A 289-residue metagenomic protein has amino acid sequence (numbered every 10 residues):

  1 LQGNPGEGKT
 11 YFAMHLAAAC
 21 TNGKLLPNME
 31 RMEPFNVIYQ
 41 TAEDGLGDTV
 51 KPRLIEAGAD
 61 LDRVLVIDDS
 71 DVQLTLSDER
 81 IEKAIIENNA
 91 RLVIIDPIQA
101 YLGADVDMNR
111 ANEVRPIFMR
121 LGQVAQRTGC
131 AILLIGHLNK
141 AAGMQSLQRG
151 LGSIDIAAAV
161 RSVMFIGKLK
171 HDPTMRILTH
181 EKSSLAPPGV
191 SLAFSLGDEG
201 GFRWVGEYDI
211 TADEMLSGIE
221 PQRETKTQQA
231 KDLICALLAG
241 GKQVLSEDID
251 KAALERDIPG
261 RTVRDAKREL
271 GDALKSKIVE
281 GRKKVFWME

Functional and structural regions predicted by a protein language model:
L1, A17, Y39, I249: Conserved hydrophobic/aromatic pocket- or pore-lining residues that grip, position, or stack substrates in active sites
L1, G6-Y11, Q40, L92 (+3 more regions): Phosphate-binding/switch region of NTP-binding enzymes
P5-E7, L25, E30-Q123, G206-L216 (+1 more regions): Conserved inter-motif catalytic segment of the P-loop NTP-binding fold
F12, L16: Hydrophobic positions on the alpha1 helix immediately C-terminal to the Walker A/P-loop
T21: Gly/Ala-rich phosphate-binding loop of Rossmann-like dinucleotide-binding domains, activating on the conserved
I86-N89, R127-T128, K170-E289: C-terminal regions of RecA-like/P-loop NTPase motor modules
D107-A111, R149-S153, E220-T227, R256: Conserved phosphate/pyrophosphate-binding and hydrolysis machinery centered on Walker-type P-loop NTPases, extending
